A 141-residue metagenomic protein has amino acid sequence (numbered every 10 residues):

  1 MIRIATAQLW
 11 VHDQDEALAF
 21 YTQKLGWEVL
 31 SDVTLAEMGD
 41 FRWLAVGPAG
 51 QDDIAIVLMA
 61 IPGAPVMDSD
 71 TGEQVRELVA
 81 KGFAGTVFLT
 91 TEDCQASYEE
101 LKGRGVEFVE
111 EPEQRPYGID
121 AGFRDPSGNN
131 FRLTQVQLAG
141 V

Functional and structural regions predicted by a protein language model:
I2, T6-L9, V33-T34, R42-G47 (+2 more regions): Vicinal oxygen chelate
W10-I61: Core segments of cupin and vicinal oxygen chelate
D15, C94-Q95: Alpha-helix N-cap/helix-start and coil->helix boundary motif
D52-I54, V66, S97, V141: Residue-level signal for secondary-structure boundary sites
M59-G72, E110, Q114, Q135-L138: Acetyl-CoA-dependent GNAT
E77-V79: Short Gly/Pro-enriched turn/cap motifs at secondary-structure boundaries
